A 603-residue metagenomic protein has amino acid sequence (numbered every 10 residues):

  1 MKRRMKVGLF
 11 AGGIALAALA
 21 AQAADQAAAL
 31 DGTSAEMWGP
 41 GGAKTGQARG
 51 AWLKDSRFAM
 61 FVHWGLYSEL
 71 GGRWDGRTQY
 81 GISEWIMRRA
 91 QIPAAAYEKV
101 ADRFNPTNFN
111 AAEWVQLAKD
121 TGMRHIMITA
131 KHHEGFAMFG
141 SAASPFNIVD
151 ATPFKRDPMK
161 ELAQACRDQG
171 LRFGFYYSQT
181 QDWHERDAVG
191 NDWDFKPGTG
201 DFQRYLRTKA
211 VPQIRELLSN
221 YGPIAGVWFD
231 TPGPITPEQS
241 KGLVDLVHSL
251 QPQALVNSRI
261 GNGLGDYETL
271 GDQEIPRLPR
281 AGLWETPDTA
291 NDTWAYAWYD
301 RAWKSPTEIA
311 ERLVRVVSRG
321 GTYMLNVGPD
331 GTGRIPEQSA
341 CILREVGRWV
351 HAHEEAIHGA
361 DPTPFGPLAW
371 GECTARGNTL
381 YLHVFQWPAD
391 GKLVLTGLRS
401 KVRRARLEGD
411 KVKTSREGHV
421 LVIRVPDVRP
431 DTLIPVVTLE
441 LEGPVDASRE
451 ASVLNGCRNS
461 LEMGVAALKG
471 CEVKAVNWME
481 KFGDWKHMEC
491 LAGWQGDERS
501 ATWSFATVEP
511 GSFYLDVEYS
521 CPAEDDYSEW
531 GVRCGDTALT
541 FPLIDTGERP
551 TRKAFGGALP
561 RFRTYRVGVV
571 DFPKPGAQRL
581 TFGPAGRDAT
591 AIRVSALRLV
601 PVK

Functional and structural regions predicted by a protein language model:
M1-R4: N-terminal secretory signal peptides that target proteins for export/translocation
G8-A18: Bacterial N-terminal signal peptides
L19-A23: Sec/Tat signal peptide C-region and signal peptidase I cleavage site
A24-S512, P522-L559, Y565, V569-D571 (+1 more regions): Mature catalytic domains of secreted/periplasmic carbohydrate-active enzymes
